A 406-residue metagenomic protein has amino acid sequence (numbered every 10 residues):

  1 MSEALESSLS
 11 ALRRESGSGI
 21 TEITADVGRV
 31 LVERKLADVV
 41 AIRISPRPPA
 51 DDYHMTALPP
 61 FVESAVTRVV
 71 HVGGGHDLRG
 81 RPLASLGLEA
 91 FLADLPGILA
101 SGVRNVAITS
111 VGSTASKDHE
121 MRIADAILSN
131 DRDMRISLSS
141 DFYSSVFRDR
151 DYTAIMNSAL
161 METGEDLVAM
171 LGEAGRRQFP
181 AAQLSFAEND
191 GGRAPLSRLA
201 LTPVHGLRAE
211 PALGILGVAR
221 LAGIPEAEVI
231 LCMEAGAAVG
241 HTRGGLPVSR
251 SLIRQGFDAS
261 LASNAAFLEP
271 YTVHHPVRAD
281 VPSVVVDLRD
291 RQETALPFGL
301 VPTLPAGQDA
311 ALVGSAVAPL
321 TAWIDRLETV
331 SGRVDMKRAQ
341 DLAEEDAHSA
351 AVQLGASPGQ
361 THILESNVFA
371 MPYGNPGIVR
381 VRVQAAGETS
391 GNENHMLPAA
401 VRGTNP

Functional and structural regions predicted by a protein language model:
M1-P406: N-terminally biased helix-coil "hinge/interface" segments that flank
